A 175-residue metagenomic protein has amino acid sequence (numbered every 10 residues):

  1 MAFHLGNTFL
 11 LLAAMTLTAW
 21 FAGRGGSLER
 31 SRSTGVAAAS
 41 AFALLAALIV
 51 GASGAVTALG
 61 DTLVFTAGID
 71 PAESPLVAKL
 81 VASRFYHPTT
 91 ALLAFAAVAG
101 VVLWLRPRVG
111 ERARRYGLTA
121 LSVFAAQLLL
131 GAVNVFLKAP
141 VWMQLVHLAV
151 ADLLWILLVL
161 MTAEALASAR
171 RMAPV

Functional and structural regions predicted by a protein language model:
M1-V175: Polytopic transmembrane helical bundles with strong interfacial aromatic enrichment
